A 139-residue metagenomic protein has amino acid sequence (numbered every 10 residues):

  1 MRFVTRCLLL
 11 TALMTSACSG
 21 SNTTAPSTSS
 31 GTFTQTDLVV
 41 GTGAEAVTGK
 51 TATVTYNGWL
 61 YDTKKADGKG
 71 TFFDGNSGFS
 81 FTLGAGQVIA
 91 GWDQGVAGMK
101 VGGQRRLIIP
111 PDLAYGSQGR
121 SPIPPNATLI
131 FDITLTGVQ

Functional and structural regions predicted by a protein language model:
R2-Q139: Cross-family detector of peptidyl-prolyl cis-trans isomerase
